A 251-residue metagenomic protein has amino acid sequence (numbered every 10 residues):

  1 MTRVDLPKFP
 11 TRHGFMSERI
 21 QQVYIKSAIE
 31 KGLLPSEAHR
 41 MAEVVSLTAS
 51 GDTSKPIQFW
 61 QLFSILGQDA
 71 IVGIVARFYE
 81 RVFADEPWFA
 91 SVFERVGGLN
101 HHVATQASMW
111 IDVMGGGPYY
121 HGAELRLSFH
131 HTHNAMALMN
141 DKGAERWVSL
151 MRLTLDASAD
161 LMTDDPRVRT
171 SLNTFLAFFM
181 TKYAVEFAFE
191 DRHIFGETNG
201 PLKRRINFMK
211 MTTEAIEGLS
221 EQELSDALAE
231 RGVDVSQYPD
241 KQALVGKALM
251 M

Functional and structural regions predicted by a protein language model:
M1-R3, M250-M251: Universal eukaryotic N-terminal targeting presequences
T2-E214, G218: Core of compact, soluble alpha-helical bundle domains
R205-M251: Basic helix-extension-helix modules of the SAP/HeH family
